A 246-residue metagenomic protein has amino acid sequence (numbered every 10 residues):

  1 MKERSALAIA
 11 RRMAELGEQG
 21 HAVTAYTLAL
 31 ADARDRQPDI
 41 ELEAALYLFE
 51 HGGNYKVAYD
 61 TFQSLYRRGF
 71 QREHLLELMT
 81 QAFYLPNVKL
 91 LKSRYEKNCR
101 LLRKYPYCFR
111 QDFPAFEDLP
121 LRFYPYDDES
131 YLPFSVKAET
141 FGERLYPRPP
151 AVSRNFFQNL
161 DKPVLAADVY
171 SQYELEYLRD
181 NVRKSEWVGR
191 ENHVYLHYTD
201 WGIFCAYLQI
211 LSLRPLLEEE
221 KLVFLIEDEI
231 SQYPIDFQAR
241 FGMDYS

Functional and structural regions predicted by a protein language model:
M1-S246: N-terminal donor/sugar-recognition subdomains of glycan-related enzymes, prototypically the membrane-proximal stem
